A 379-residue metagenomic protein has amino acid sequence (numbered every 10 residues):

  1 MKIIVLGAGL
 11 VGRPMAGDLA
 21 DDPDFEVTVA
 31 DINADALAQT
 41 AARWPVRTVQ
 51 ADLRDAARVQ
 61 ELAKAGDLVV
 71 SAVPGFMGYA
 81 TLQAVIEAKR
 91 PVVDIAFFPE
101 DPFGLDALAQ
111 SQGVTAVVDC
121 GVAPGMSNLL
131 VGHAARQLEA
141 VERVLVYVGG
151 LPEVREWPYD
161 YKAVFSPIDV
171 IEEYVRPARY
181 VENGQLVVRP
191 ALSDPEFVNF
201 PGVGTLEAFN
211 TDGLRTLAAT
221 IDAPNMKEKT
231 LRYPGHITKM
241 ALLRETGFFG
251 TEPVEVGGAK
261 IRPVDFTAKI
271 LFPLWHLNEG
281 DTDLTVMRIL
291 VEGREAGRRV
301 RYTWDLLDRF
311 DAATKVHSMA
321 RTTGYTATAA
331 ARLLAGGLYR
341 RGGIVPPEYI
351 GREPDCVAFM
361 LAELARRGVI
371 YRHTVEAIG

Functional and structural regions predicted by a protein language model:
I3-G7: Conserved N-terminal Rossmann-fold NAD(P)-binding element of oxidoreductases
G12-R13: N-terminal Rossmann-fold NAD(P) dinucleotide-binding loop
N33-A36, P99: Helix N-cap at the beta1-alpha1 junction of Rossmann-like dinucleotide-binding domains, i.e., the first residues
R43-D55: Rossmann-fold cofactor-recognition segment
L53-A65: Conserved Rossmann-fold cofactor-binding substructure of NAD(P)-dependent oxidoreductases
L68-V85, F98-P102: Beta-loop-alpha module in the N-terminal Rossmann-like domain of NAD(P)-dependent dehydrogenases, especially those
I95-D119: Rossmann-fold NAD(P)-binding glycine/threonine-rich loop
Q137-G379: C-terminal catalytic/substrate-binding lobe primarily of soluble NAD(P)-dependent oxidoreductases
